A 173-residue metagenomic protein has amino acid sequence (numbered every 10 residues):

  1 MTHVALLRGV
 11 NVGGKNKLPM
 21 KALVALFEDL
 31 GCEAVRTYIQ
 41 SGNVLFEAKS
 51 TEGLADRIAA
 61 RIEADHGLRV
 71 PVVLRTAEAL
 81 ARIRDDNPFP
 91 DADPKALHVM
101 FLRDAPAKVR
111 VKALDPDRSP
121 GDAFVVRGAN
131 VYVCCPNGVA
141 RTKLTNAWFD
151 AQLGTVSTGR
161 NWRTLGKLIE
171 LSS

Functional and structural regions predicted by a protein language model:
M1-S41, L45-S173: Surface-exposed, charge/polar-rich loops and edge strands
